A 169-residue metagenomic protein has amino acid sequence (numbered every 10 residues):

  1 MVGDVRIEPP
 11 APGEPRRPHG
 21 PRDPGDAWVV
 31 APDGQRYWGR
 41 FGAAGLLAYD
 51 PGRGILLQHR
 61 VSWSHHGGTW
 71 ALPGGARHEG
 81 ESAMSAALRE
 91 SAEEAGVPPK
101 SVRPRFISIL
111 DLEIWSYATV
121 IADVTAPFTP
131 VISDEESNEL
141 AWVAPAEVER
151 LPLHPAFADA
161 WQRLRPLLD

Functional and structural regions predicted by a protein language model:
V2-G45: Acidic, metal-coordinating catalytic segment for phosphate/diphosphate chemistry, firing primarily on the Nudix
G3, G42-A44, R53, A118 (+1 more regions): Change "...and in nucleic-acid phosphodiester-cleaving endonucleases..." to "...and in nucleic-acid processing enzymes
W38-F41, D50, S64-H65, L112-W115 (+1 more regions): A generic fold-level signal
D50-E93: Conserved Nudix-box catalytic region and its N-terminal flanking loop in Nudix hydrolases and closely related
P98-S108: A short coil-to-beta-strand element that immediately follows conserved catalytic motifs
S108-D134, A141, P145-E147, R163-L164: Active-site-adjacent beta-strand/loop module that shapes the phosphate/pyrophosphate-binding cleft
A156-D169: Charged phosphate-binding loop/patch that engages nucleotide di/tri-phosphates or the phosphate backbone of nucleic
